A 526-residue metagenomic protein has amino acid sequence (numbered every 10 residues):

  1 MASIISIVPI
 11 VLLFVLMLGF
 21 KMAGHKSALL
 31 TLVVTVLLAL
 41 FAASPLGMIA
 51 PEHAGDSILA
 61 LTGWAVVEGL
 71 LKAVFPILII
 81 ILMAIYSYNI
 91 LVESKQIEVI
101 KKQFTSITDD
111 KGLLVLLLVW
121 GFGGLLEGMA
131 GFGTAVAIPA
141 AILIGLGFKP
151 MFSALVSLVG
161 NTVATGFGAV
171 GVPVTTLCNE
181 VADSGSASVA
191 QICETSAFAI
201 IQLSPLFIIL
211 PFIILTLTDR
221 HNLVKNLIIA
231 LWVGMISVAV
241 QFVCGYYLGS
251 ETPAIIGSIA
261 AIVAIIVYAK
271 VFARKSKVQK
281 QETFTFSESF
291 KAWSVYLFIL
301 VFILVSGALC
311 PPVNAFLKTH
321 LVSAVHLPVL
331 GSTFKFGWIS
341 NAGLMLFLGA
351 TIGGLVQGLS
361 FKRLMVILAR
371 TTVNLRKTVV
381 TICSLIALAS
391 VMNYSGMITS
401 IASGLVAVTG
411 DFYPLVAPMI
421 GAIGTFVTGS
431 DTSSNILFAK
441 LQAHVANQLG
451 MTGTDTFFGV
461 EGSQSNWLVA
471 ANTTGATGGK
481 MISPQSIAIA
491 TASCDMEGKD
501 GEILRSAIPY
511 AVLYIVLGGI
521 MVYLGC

Functional and structural regions predicted by a protein language model:
M1-V8, A73-I77, A130-A135, I192-I208 (+5 more regions): Structural signature of hydrophobic alpha-helical transmembrane segments
M1-Y86, E98-V99, Q103, K280-T285 (+3 more regions): Hydrophobic transmembrane alpha-helices of multi-pass solute/ion transporters
I7-G19, T31-A43, I81-Y86, G123 (+8 more regions): Hydrophobic core segments of alpha-helical transmembrane domains in multi-pass membrane transport and ion-translocation
G24, G166-K280, T474-C526: Juxtamembrane and boundary regions of transmembrane helices in multi-pass small-molecule transporters and channels
F75-I77, Y88-K95, L125-A135, V163-G171 (+5 more regions): Short helix-coil transition sites and intra-membrane helix breaks within transmembrane domains of multi-pass
D110-A141, G145, V379-M392, V408-H444: Hydrophobic alpha-helical transmembrane segments of multi-pass integral membrane proteins, predominantly secondary
G112-G124, P150-V163, V189-F207, T381-S384 (+2 more regions): Alpha-helical transmembrane segments of multi-pass membrane proteins
T134-I144, L158, G171-A182, S403 (+2 more regions): Re-entrant/interfacial helical elements at transmembrane boundaries that shape and gate the permeation pathway
